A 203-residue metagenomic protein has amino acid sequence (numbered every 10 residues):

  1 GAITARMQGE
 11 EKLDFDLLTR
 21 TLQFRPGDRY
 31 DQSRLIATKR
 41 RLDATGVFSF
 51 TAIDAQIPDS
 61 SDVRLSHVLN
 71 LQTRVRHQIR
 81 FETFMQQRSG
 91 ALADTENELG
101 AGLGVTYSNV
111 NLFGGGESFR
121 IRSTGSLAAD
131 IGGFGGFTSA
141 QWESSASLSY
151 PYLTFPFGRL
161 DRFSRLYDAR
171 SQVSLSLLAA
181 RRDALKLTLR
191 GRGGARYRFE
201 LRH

Functional and structural regions predicted by a protein language model:
I3-Q8, R20-R29, F134: Second-shell loop/turn segments in exported
E11-K12, D31-H203: Gram-negative/organellar outer-membrane beta-barrel architecture
D14-T19: N-terminal export/assembly leaders
